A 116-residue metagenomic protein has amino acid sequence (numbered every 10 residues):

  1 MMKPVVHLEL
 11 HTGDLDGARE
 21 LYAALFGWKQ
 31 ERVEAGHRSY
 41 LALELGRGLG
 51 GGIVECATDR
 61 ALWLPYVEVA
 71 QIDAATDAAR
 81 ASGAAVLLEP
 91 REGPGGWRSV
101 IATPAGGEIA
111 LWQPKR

Functional and structural regions predicted by a protein language model:
M1, L10, E31-R32, T76-R116: Vicinal oxygen chelate
M1-R19, W63-V67, W112-R116: N-terminal beta-strand motif that seeds the catalytic metal site of vicinal oxygen chelate
K3-V5, G48-G51, L62-L64, G96: Structural motif
H7-L43: N-terminal first-folded block
G17-E20, A24, D73-A81, A85: Replace "anionic and nucleotidyl ligands
W28-L62, E108-P114: Conserved short beta-strand elements that form part of the metal-binding/catalytic scaffold of enzyme active sites
T58-R80: Mid-chain, well-packed structural core segment of small domains
